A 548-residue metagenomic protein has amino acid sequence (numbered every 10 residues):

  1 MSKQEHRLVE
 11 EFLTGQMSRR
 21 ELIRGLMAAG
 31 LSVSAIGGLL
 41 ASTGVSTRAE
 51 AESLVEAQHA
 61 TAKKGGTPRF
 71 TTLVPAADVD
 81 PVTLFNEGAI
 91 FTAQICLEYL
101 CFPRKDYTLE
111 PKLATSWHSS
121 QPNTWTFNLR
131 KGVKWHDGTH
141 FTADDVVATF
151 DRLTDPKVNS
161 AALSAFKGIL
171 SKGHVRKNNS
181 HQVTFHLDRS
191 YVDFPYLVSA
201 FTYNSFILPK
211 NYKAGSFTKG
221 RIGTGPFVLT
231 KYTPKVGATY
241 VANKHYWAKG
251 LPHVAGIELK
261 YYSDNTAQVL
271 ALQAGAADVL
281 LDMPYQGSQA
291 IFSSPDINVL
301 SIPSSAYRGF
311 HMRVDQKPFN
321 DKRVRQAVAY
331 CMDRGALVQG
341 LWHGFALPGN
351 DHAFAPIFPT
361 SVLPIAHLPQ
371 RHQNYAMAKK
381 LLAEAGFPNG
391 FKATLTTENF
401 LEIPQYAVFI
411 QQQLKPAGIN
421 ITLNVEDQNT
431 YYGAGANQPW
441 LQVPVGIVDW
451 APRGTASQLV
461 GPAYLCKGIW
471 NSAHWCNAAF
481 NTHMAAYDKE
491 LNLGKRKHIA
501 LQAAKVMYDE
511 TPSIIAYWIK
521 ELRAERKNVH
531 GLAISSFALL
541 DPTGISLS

Functional and structural regions predicted by a protein language model:
M1-E21, A28-G30, T43-V45: N-terminal secretory signal peptides
T71-Q121, D151, G220-T224: N-terminal lobe/hinge region of extracytoplasmic solute-binding protein
R104-T108, S180, Y191, S199-E258 (+3 more regions): Gly/Pro-rich hinge or "lid" segments in bacterial periplasmic/extracellular proteins
H118, N128, A162-P209: Surface-exposed binding/hinge segments that line and control ligand-binding clefts or catalytic entry sites
T126-N128, R371-H372, T422-Y431, Q458-K527 (+1 more regions): Extracytoplasmic/peripheral linker and loop segments enriched in polar/acidic and small residues with frequent Thr/Pro
P195, A290, D315, F319-P359 (+3 more regions): Periplasmic-binding protein-like
F227, L347-E384, E402-Q405: Structural transition elements
H245-A290, Q411, N420-T422: Ligand-site clamp/hinge motif
